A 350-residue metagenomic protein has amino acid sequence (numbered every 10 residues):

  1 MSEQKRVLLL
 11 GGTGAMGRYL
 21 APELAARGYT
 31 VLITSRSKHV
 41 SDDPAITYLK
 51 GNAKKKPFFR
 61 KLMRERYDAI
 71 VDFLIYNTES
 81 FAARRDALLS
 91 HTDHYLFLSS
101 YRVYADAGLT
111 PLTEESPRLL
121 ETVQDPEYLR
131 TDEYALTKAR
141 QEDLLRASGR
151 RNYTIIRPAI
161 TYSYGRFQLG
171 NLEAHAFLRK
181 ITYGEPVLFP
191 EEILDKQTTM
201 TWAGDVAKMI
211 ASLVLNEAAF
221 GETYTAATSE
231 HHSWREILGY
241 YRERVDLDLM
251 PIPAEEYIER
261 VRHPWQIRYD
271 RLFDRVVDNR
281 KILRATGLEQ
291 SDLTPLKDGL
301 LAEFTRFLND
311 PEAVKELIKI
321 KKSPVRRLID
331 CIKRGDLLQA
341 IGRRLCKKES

Functional and structural regions predicted by a protein language model:
V7-R27: N-terminal Rossmann NAD(P)H-binding glycine-rich loop of SDR-like oxidoreductase domains
H39-D43, T47-T92, F97, V103-D106: NAD(P)H-binding glycine-rich loop region in Rossmannoid oxidoreductase-like domains and their noncatalytic homologs
A83-R140, A147-S148, T154: Conserved Rossmann-fold NAD(P)-dependent oxidoreductase catalytic core, especially the SDR/UDP-sugar
E142-F167: Conserved beta-loop-beta element that borders a ligand/cofactor-binding pocket
S163, P190-K196, Y224-H231, Y240-R242 (+2 more regions): Glycine-rich Rossmann NAD(P)(H)-binding loop
L178-L188, K196-H232, G239: Alpha-helical substrate-binding/gating segment
A203, E259-E289, N309-E312: Conserved C-terminal active-site "lid" loop/helix of NAD(P)H-dependent oxidoreductases that clamps the redox cofactor
S212-I267, F273, E312-K321, V325-R326 (+2 more regions): Mid/C-terminal beta-alpha module of Rossmann-like enzyme folds, strongest in SDR-family dehydrogenases/epimerases
